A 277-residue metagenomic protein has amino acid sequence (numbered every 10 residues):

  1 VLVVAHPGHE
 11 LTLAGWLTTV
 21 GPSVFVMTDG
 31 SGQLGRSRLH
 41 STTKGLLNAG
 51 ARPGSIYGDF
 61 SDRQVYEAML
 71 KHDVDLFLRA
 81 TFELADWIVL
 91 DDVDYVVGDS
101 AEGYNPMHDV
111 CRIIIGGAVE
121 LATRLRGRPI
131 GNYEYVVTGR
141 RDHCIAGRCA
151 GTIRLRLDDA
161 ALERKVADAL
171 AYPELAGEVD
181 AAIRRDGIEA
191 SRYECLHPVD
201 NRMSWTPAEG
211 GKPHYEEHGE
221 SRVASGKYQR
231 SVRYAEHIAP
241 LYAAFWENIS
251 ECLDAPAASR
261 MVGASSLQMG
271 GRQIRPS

Functional and structural regions predicted by a protein language model:
V1, L78-S277: Metal-dependent de-N-acetylase/amidase catalytic core
V1-D91, G116-G127: Active-site rim/loop-helix segments in enzyme catalytic domains that contact anionic ligands
